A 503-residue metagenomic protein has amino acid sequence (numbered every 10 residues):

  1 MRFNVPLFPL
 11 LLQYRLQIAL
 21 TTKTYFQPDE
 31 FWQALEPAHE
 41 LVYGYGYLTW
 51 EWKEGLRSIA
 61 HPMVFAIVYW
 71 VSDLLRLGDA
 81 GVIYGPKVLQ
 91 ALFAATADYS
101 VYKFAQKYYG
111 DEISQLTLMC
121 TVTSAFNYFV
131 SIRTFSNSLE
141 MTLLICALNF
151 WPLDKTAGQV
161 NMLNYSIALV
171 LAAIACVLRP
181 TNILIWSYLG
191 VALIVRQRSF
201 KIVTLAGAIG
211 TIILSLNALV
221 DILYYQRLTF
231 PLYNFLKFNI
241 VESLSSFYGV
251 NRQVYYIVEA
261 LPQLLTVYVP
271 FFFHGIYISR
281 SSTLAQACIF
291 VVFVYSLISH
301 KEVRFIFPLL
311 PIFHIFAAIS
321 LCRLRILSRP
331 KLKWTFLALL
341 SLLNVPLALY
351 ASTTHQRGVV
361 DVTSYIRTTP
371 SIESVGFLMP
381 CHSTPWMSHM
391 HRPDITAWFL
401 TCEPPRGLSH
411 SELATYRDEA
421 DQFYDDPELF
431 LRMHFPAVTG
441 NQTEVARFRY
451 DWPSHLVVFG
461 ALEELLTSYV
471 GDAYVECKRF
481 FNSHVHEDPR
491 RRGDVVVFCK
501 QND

Functional and structural regions predicted by a protein language model:
F8-L12, T211, S215, S282-I289 (+2 more regions): Signature aromatic-anchored transmembrane alpha helix within multi-pass, membrane-resident enzymes that catalyze glycan
L16, L20, T117-M119, A125-S131 (+4 more regions): Membrane-interface alpha helices of multi-pass inner-membrane proteins
Q27-D29, F126-L139, V303-I306: Short acidic/glycine- and proline-prone juxtamembrane loop motifs at membrane-interface regions of multi-pass membrane
Q33-L41, K53-L77, L92, S138 (+2 more regions): Short hydrophobic/aromatic helix or loop-helix immediately within or flanking a transmembrane segment in polytopic
Y84-Y109: Transmembrane-helix motifs of polytopic, lipid-linked glycan transferases
N149-A172, T181-L214, I315, L327: Perimembrane helix-loop-helix junctions
L193, V258-A285, V292-Y295: Hydrophobic, aromatic-rich transmembrane alpha-helices and their immediate juxtamembrane boundary segments
P330-H455, G460-A461, F481, R492-V496: Membrane-embedded, lumen/periplasm-facing catalytic core of multi-pass transferases that use lipid-linked donors
